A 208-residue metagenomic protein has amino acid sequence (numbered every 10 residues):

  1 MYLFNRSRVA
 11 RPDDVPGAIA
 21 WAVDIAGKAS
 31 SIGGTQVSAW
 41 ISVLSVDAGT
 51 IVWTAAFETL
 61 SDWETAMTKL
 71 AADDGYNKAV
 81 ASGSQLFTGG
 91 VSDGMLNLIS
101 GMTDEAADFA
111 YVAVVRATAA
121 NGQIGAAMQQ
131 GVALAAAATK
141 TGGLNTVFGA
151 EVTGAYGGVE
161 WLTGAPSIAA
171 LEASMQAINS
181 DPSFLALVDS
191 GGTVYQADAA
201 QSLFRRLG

Functional and structural regions predicted by a protein language model:
M1-G208: Short S/T/G/P-rich N-terminal loop/turn motif that feeds into the first structured element of a domain
